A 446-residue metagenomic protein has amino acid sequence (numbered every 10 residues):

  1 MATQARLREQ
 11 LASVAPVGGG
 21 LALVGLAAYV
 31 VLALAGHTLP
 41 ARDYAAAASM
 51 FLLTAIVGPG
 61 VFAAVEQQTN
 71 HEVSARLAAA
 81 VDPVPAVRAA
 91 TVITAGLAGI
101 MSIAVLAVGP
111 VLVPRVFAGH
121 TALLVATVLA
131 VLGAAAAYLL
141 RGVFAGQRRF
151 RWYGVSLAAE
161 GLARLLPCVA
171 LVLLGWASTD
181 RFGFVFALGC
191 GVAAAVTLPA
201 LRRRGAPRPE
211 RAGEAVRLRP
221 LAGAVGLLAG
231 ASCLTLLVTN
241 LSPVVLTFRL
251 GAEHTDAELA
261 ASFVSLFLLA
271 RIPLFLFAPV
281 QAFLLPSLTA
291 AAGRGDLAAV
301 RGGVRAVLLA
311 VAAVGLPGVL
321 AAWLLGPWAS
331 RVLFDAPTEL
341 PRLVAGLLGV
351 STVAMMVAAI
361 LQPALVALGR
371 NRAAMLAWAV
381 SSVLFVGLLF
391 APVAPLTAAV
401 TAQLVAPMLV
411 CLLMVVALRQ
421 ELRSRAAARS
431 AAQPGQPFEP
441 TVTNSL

Functional and structural regions predicted by a protein language model:
M1-A27, E214-A231, M414-L446: N-terminal membrane topogenesis motif
R8-E66, G226-L250, L269, T443-S445: Signature of the first transmembrane helix
A12-V24, M50, F62-P110, G293-V319: Membrane-water interface segments that mark the loop-to-transmembrane alpha-helix transition
F51-F62, T235, T239, P243 (+3 more regions): Transmembrane helix-bundle signature of multi-pass secondary active exporters and lipid flippases
F62-A78, L266-A270, L274-G295, A367: Helix-loop junctions and terminal segments of transmembrane helices in multi-pass membrane transport/translocation
G109-T127, A257, W323-V353: Interfacial segments at transmembrane-helix termini and the short loops linking adjacent helices
T121-V125, G154-G205, V380-S381, L396-E421: Hydrophobic alpha-helical transmembrane segments
G133-V155, V344-A377: Membrane-interface junctions at transmembrane-helix termini in multi-pass inner-membrane proteins
